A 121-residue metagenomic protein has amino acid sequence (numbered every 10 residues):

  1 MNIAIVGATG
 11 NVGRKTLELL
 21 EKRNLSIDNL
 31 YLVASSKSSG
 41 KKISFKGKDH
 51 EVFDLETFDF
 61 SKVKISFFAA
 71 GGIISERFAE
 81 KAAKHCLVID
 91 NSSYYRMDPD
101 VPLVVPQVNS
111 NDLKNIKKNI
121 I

Functional and structural regions predicted by a protein language model:
M1-I121: N-terminal Rossmann-like NAD(P) cofactor-binding subdomain of oxidoreductases, focused on the glycine-rich
